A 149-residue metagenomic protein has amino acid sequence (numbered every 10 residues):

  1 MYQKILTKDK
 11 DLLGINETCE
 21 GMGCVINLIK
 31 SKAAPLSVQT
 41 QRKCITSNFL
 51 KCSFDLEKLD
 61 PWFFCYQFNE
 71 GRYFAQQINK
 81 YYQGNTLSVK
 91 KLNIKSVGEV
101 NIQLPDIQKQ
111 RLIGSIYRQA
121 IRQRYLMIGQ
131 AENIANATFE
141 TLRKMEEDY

Functional and structural regions predicted by a protein language model:
M1-G21: Sequence-specific dsDNA recognition surfaces
I5, G23-L50, I78-N79: Short, ligand-facing micro-motifs at secondary-structure edges
T7, L12-L13, K51, E140-R143 (+1 more regions): Charge-rich amphipathic alpha-helical interaction elements
D11, S31-A34, Q41-R42, D55-K58 (+1 more regions): Short, charged/polar surface micro-motifs in flexible loops or helix N-caps
L50-I102: Basic, amphipathic alpha-helical recognition segments used for DNA target recognition
P61-C65, N93-E132: Amphipathic alpha-helical segments
L126-Y149: Short amphipathic coiled-coil heptad-repeat segments
